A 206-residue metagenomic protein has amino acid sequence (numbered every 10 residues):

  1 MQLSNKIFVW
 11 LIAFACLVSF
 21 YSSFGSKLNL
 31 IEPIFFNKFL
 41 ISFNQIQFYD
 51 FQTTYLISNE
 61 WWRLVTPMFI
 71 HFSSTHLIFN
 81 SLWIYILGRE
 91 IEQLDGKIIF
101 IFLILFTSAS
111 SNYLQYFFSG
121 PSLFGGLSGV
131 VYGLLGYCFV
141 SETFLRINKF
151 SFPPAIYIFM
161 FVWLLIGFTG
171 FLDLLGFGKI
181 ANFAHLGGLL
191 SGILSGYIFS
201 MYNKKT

Functional and structural regions predicted by a protein language model:
M1-T206: A detector for small-residue-rich transmembrane helices and their helix-helix packing motifs
